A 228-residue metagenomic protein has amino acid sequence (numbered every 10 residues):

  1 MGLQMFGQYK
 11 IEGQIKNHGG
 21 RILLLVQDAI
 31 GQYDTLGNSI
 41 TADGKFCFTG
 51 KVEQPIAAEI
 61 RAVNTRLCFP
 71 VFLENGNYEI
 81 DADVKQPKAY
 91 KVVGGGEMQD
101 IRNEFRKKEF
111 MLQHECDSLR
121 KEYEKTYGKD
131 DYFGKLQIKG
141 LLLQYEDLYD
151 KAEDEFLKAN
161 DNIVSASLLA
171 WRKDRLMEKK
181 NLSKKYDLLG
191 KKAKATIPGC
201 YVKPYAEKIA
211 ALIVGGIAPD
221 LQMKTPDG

Functional and structural regions predicted by a protein language model:
Q4-L143, D147-D150: A non-transmembrane, solvent-exposed segment enriched in polar/low-complexity residues
N17, L176-K180, A211-L212: Alpha-helix capping and inter-helical loop/turn segments
Y123, E153-L157, L189-K194: A conserved position within tetratricopeptide repeats
L142-N160, K180-K184: Amphipathic alpha-helical coiled-coil segments
A152, K180-K191, I217-Q222: Alpha-helical repeat scaffolds
K158-N162, R175, K192-C200: Short solvent-exposed coil/turn linkers within tandem alpha-helical repeat scaffolds
C200-G228: N-terminal "domain-start" segment that seeds a small globular fold
